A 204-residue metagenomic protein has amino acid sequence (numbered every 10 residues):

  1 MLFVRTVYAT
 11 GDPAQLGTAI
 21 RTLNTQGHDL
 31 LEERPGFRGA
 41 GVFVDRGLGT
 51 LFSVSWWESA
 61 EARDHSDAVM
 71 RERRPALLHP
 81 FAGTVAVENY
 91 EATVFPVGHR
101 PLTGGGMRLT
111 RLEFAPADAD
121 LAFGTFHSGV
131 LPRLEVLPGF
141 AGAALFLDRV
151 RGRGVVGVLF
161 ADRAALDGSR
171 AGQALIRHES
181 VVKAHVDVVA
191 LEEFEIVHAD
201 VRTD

Functional and structural regions predicted by a protein language model:
M1-F52, E58-V155, L159-D204: Short S/T/G/P-rich N-terminal loop/turn motif that feeds into the first structured element of a domain
